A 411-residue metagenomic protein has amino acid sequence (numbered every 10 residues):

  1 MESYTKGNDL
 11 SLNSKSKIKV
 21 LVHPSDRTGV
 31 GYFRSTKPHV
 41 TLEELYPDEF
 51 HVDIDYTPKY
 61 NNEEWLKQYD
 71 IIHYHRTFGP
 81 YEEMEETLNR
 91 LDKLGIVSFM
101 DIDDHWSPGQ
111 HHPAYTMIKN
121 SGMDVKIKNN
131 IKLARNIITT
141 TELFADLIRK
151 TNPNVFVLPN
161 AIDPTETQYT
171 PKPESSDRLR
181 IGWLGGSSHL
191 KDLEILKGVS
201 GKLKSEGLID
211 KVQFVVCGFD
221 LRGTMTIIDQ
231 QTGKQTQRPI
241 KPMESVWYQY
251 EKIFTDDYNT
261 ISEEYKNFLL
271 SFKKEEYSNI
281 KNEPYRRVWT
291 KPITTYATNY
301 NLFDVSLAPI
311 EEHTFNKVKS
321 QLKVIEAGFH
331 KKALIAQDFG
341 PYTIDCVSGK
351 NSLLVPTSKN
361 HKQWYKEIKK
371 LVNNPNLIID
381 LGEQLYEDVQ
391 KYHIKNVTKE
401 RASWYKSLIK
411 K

Functional and structural regions predicted by a protein language model:
M1-G79, I227: N-terminal pre-catalytic "stem/leader" segment of glycosyltransferase-like enzymes
D26-T41, L45, D163-Y169, E174-N301: Conserved catalytic-core segment of nucleotide-activated headgroup transferases in glycan assembly
I71, L91-G109: Active-site proximal beta-strand in glycosyltransferases
K93, M117-I137: Membrane-proximal helix-turn-helix segments that form the acceptor-binding/catalytic region of lipid-linked
L143, A161: Carbohydrate-associated surface elements
K191, E283, W289-N299, D304-E326 (+1 more regions): Nucleotide-sugar-dependent
T343-K369: Change "using UDP/GDP/dTDP sugars" to "using nucleotide sugars
K359, N376-S407: A charged, aromatic-enriched C-terminal amphipathic alpha-helix characteristic of glycosyltransferases across folds
